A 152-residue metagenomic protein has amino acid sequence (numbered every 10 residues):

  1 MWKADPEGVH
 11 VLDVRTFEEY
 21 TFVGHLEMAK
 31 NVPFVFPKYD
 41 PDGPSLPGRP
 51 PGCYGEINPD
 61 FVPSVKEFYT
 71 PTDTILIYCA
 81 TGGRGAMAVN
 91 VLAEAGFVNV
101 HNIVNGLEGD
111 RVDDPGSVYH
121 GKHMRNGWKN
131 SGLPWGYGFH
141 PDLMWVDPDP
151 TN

Functional and structural regions predicted by a protein language model:
M1-V9, F17-T74, G85-N152: Rhodanese-like catalytic fold shared by cysteine-dependent sulfurtransferases and DSP/PTP-type phosphatases
D13: N-terminal glycine-rich beta->alpha transition that marks the start or flank of a dinucleotide-binding site
I77-Y78: Short, surface-exposed ligand- or partner-binding patches at beta-edge/loop junctions that are enriched in aromatics
G82: Conserved G/P- and acidic residue-centered "switch" motifs that form tight phosphate/ATP-binding loops in soluble
